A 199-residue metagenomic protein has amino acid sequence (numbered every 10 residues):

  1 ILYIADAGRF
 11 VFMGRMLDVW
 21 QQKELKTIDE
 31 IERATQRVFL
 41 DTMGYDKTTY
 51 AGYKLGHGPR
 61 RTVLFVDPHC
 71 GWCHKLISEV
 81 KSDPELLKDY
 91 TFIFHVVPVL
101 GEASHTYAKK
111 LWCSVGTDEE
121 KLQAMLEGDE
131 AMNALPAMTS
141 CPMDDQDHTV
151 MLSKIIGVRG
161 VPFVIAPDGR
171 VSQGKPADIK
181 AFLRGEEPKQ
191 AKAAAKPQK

Functional and structural regions predicted by a protein language model:
I1-D41, K196-K199: N-terminal targeting signals for export/organelle localization
I1-M13, G128-K199: C-terminal cap of thioredoxin/glutaredoxin-like
V19-W20, T27-E30, R37-F39, L87-T91 (+2 more regions): Glycine-rich loops and low-complexity Gly/Arg-rich segments that provide flexible linkers or classic glycine-based
Q22-T27, G52-G56, L122-E127: A broad, low-specificity signal for short, low-complexity segments enriched in glycine/proline and polar/charged
K23-K26, G116-T117, D144, G174-A177: Short coil/turn linker and secondary-structure boundary residues
L40-R61, S82: A short beta-strand-turn-helix
P59-P142, K154-R159, R184, A193-P197: Structural alpha/beta surface segment adjacent to cysteine/selenocysteine redox centers across thiol/disulfide enzymes
